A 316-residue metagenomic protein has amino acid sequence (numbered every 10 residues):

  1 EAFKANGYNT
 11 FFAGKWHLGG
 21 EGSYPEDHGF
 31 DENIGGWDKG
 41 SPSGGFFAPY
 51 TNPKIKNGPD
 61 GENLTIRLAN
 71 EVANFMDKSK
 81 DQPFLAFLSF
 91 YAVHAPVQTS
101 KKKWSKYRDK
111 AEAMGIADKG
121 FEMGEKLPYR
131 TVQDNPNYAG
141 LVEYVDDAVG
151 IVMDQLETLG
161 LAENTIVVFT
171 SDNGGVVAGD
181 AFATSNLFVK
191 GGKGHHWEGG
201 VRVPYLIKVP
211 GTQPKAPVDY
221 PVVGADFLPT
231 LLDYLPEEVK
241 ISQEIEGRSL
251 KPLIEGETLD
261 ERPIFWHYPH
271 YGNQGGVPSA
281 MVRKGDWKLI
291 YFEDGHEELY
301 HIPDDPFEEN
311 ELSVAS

Functional and structural regions predicted by a protein language model:
E1-H17: Long, well-ordered early-domain segments
E1-K4, T258-L259, V314-S316: Short, intrinsically disordered, charge-balanced linker/junction segments flanking boundaries in proteins
L18, G22-S23, N33-A225, Y234-E244 (+4 more regions): Active-site-proximal cap/lid insertion segments
G22-D27, M281: Short glycine-biased active-site loop of nucleotidyltransferases that positions the nucleotide triphosphate and helps
E261-W266: WW-domain-binding short linear motifs
R283-G285: Short strand-coil-strand connectors
